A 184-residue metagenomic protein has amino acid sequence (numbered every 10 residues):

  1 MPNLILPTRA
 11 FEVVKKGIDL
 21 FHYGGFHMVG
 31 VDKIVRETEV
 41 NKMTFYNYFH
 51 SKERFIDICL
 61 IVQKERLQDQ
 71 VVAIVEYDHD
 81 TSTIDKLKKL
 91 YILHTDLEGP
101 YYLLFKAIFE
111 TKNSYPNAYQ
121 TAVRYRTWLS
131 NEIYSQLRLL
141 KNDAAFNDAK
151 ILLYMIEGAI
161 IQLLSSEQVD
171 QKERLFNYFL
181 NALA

Functional and structural regions predicted by a protein language model:
M1-T8: N-terminal intrinsically disordered/low-complexity leader segments
E12, L20-R54, I58: Helix-turn-helix
I56-Q63, Q70: Alpha-helical DNA-contacting segments of helix-turn-helix folds
I58, V72-G99, L152: Hydrophobic alpha-helical connector segments
E65, D69-V72, Y115-K150, N177: Amphipathic alpha-helical packing segments from all-alpha helical-bundle domains
V71-D78, F105-K112, L163-E167: Secondary-structure edge/capping motif, primarily at the C-terminal ends of alpha-helices and the immediately following
T95-N117: Amphipathic alpha-helical segments used for helix-helix packing
K106, R138-N181: Hydrophobic/aromatic-rich alpha-helical bundle segments in the mid-to-C-terminal region
